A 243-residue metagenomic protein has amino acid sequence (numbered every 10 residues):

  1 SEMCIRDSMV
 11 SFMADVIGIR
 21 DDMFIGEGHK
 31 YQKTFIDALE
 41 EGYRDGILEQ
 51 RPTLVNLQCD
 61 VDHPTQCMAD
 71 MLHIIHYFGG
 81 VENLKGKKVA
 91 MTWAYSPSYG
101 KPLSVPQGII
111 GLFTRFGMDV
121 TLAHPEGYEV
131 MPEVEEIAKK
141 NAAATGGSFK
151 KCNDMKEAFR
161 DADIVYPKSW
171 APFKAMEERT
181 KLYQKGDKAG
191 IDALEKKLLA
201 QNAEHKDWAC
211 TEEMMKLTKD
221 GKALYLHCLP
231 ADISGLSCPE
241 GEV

Functional and structural regions predicted by a protein language model:
M3-I5: Short, small-residue-biased leader/transition segments that mark boundaries at the very start of proteins
V10, D15-L112, H227: Anion-binding alpha/beta catalytic cores of soluble intermediary-metabolism enzymes, centered on
D22, D60, P125, W170 (+1 more regions): Active-site beta-loop-alpha junctions enriched in small/polar residues
I25-H29, G127-E133, S234: Short, charged/polar "capping" segments at the starts of alpha-helices and the immediately preceding loops
K30-E41, E133-N141, E240-V243: Short, aromatic/basic amphipathic alpha-helical patches
P64, M68, P132-E135, I233-E242: Glycine-rich, charge-decorated loop segments at or immediately adjacent to ligand/cofactor-binding or catalytic sites
I75-K185: Glycine-rich phosphate/diphosphate-binding loop of Rossmann-like nucleotide-binding domains
K140-V243: Rossmann-like adenosine-cofactor binding region
